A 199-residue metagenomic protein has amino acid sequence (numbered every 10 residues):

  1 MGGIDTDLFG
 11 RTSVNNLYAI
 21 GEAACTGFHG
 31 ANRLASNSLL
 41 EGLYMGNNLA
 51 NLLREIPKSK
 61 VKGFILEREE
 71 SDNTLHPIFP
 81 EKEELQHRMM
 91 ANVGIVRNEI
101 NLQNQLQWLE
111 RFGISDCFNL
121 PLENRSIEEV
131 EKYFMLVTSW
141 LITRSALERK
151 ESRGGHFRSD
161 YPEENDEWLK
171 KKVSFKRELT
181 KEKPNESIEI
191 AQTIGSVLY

Functional and structural regions predicted by a protein language model:
M1-G2: Short loop/turn microsegments at loop-to-beta-strand junctions
D5-A19, A23-Y199: Glycine- and aromatic-enriched mobile tails/lids
